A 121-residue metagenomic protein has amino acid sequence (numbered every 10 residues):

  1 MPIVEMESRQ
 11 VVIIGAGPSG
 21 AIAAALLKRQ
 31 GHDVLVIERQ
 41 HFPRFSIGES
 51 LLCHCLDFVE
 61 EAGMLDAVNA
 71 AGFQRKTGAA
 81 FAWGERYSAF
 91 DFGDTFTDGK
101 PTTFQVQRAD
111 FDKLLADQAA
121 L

Functional and structural regions predicted by a protein language model:
I3-S19, L35: Beta1/beta-strand and adjacent pyrophosphate-binding region of the FAD-binding site in flavoprotein oxidoreductases
M6, W83-L121: Conserved N-terminal helical subregion
V12-I14, K28-I47: Glycine-rich FAD pyrophosphate-binding loop
A21-I22, C53-H54, L114: Short alpha-helical segment within the catalytic ATP-binding CA
Q30, V59, Q118-L121: Conserved dinucleotide-binding and phosphotransfer motif residues
Q40, L51, A109: Anionic group-transfer/hydrolysis microenvironments
R44-G84: N-terminal FAD cofactor-binding segment of flavoenzymes
